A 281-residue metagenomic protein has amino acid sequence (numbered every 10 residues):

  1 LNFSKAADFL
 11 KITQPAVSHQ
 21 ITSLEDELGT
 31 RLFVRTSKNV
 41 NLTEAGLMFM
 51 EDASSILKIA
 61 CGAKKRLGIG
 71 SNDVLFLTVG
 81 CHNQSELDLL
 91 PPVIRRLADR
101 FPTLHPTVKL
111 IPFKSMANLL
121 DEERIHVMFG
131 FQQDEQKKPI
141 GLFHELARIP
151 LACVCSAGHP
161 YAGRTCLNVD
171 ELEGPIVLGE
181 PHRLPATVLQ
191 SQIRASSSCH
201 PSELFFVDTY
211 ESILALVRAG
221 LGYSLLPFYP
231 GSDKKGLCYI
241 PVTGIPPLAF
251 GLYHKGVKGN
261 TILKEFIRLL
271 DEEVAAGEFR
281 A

Functional and structural regions predicted by a protein language model:
L1-T13: Short helix-boundary/capping micro-motifs
F3-K5, E25-E44, C61: A short LG(V/I)-centered, amphipathic sequence patch enriched for acidic residue(s) preceding the LG motif
Q14-P15, H19, N72-F101, H105-L110 (+4 more regions): N-terminal winged-helix
E27-L28, F49-S71, L77: Alpha-helical linker/hinge and terminal dimerization helices associated with HTH transcriptional regulators
P92-R96, K114-L151, C155, V217-R218 (+1 more regions): Short beta-strand-centered segments that line the small-molecule binding cleft or hinge of alpha/beta clamshell
P112-A117, D121-I125, F131, H182-C238: Hydrophobic hinge/microswitch elements
Y161-A162, V169, G174-S197, N260-K264 (+1 more regions): Secondary-structure junction motif
Y239-A281: A late-sequence structural motif
